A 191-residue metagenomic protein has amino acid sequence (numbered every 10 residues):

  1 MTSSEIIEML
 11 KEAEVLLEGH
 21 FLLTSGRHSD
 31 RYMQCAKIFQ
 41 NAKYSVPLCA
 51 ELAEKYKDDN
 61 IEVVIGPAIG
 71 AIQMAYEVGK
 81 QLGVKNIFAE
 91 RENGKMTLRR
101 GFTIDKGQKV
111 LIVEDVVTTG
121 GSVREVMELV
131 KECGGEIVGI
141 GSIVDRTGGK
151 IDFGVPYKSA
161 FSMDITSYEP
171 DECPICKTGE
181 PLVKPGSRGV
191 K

Functional and structural regions predicted by a protein language model:
M1-D58, G189-K191: Active-site-facing substrate-recognition patch
S3-M9, M127-K191: PRPP-dependent phosphoribosyltransferase catalytic core
Y32, M74-L111, G121, I175: Short, glycine/charge-rich flexible loops or terminal/linker lids adjacent to PRPP-binding catalytic cores
E54, Y76, K80, E128 (+1 more regions): Short, well-ordered alpha-helices that flank and scaffold nucleotide-derived cofactor binding pockets
D59-A68: Short glycine-rich phosphate-binding loop at a beta-alpha junction
N60, D105-G107, F153, E169: Residue-level preference for short coil/turn positions at secondary-structure junctions
V64-I65, I87, V138, K158: Structural detector of well-ordered beta-strand residues that form the stable sheet scaffold of enzyme domains
I104-G141: A contiguous pocket-lining binding segment that forms or flanks enzyme active sites
